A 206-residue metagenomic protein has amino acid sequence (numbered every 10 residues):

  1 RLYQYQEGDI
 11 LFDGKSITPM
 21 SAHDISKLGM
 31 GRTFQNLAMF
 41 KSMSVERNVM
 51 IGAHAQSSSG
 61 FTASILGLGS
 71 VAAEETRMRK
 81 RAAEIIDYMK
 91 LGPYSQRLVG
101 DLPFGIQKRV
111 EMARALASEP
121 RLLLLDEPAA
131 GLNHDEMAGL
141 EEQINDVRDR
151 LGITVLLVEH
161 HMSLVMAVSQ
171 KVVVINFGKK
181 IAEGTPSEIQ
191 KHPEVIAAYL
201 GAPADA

Functional and structural regions predicted by a protein language model:
R1-A206: Glycine-rich phosphate-binding loops of nucleotide-dependent enzymes
